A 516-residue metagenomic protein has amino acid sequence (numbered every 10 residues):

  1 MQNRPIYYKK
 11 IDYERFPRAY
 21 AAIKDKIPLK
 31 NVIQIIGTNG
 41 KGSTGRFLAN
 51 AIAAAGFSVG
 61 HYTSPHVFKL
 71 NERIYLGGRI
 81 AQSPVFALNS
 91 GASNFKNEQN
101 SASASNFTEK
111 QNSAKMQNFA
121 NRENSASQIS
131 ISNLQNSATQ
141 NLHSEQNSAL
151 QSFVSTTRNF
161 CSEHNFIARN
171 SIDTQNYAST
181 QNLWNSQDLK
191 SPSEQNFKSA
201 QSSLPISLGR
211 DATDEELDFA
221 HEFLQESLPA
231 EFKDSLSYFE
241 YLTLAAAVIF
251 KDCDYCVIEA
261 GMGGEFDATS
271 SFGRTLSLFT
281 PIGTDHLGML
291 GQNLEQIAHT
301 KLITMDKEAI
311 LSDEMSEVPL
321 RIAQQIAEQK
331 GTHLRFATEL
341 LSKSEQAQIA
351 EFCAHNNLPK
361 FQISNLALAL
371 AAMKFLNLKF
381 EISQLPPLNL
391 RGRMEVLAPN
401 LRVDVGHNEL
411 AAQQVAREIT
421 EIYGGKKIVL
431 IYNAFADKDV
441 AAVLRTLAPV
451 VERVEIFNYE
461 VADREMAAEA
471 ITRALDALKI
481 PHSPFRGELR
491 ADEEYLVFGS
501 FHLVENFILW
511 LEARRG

Functional and structural regions predicted by a protein language model:
M1-G37, T44-F57, H61-F68, R73: Short functional linear segments
N31, R46-N89, L204-E226: N-terminal phosphate/diphosphate-binding loop that engages ATP/GTP or pyrophosphate donors across diverse enzyme folds
Q82-P84, L88-G91, F166, F197 (+4 more regions): Acidic, Mg2+-coordinating active-site environments of NTP-dependent enzymes
S90, N94-S155, N159-F166, N170-S199: Long, intrinsically disordered low-complexity tandem-repeat segments
F219, F223-M262: Phosphate-binding/switch loop-helix module in NTP-utilizing enzymes
D252-A260, F266-L278, I282-H286, Q296 (+1 more regions): Nucleotide phosphate-binding/pyrophosphate-handling subdomain across enzymes that bind or process nucleotide phosphates
E314-E345, V440-L496: C-terminal helical cap/extension that packs against the catalytic core of soluble nucleotide-cofactor enzymes
E488-E512: A glycine-rich beta-strand to alpha-helix segment that forms a phosphate/ribose-binding loop at ligand/cofactor sites
